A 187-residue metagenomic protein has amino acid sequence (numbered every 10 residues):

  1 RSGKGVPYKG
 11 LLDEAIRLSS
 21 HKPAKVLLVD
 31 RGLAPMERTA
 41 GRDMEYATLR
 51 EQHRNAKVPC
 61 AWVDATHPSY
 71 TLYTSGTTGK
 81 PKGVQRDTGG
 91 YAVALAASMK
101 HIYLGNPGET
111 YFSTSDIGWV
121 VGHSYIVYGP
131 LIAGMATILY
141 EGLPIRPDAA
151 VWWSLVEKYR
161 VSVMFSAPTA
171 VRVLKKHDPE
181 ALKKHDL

Functional and structural regions predicted by a protein language model:
R1, T77-K82: Phosphate-binding active sites in nucleotide-utilizing proteins
R1-T48, A167-P168, P179: Structural core segment of the AMP-binding/adenylate-forming
L11, V173-L174: Phosphate- and divalent-cation-binding pockets in alpha/beta enzyme and binding domains that engage nucleotide-derived
V26-V29, T39-Y73, K80, T88-G90 (+2 more regions): Conserved pre-ATP/AMP-binding loop-to-beta segment of ANL
M44-R50, I132-M135, S162-S166, K175-L187: Gly/Ser/Thr-rich phosphate-binding loop
G89, T169-R172: Alpha-helix/helix-capping structural signal
A92-T110, V120-V163, K176-H177: Conserved AMP-binding/adenylation subdomain of ANL enzymes
D116: Residue(s) in the substrate-gating loop at a strand-loop-helix junction that position the organic substrate next
